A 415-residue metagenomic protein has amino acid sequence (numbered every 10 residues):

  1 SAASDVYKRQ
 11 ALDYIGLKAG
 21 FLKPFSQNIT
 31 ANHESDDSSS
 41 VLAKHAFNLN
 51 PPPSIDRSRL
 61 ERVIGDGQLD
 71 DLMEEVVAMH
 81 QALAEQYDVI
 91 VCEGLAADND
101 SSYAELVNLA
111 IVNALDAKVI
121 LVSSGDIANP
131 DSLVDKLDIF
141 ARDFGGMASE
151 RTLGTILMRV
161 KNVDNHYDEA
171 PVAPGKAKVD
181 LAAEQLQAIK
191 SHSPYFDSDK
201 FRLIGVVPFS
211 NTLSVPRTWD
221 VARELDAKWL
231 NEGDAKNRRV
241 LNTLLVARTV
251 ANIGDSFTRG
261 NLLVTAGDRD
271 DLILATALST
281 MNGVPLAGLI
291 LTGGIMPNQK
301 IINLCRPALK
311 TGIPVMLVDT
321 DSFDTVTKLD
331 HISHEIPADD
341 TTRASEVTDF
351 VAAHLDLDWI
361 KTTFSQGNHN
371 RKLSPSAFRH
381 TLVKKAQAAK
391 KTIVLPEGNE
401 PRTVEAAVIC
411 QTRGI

Functional and structural regions predicted by a protein language model:
A2-Y7: Short, small-residue-biased leader/transition segments that mark boundaries at the very start of proteins
K8-A84, N99-S101, P174-Q185, H192-S198: N-terminal phosphate/diphosphate-binding loop that engages ATP/GTP or pyrophosphate donors across diverse enzyme folds
G16-K18, L262, K390-T392: Residues that mark the start of a beta-strand
N28, M316-H334, R343, R413-I415: Terminal amphipathic helices with adjacent charged low-complexity linkers/tails
Q86-I90: Loop/turn-to-beta-strand initiation segments
A96-V206, D268-G312, S322-H331: Conserved catalytic-core segment of NTP-binding enzymes
F201, S210-D268, S333-A338, R343 (+2 more regions): Non-catalytic interface/targeting segments
N368-I415: Metallocofactor- and cofactor-centric catalytic cores in central/energy metabolism, strongly enriched
